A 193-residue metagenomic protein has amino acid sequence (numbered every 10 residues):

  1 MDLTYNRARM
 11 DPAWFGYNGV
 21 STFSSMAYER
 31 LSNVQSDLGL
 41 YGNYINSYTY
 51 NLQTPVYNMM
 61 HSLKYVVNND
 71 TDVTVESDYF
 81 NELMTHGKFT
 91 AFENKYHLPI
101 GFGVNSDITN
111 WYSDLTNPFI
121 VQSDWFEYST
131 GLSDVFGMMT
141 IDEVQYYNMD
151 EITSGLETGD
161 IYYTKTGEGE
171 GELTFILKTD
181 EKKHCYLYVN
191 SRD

Functional and structural regions predicted by a protein language model:
M1-D193: Soluble catalytic regions of membrane-associated enzymes that act on cell-envelope and secretory-pathway components
